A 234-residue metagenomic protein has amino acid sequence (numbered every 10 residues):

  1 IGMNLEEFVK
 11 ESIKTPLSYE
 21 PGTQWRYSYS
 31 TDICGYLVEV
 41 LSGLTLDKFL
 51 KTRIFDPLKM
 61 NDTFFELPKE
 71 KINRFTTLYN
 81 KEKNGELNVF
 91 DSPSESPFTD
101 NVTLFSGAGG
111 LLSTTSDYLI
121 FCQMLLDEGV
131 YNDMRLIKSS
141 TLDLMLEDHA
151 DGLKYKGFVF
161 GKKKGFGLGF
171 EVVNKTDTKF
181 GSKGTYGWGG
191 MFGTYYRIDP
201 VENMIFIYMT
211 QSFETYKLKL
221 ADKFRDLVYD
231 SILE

Functional and structural regions predicted by a protein language model:
I1-K183: Short, surface-exposed loop or secondary-structure junction motifs that flank catalytic or metal-binding residues
L37, R197-I198: Hydrophobic beta-strand positions
K81, I198-D199: Hydrophobic alpha-helical segments, especially N-terminal targeting/anchoring helices
F105, Q123-D127, P200-I205, Y229-E234: Terminal-appendage/accessory-domain detector
G187: Short, structured beta-strand/loop micro-motifs enriched in basic residues and often containing a Trp
M191-F192: Short, small/polar residue-rich loop motifs at catalytic or cofactor-binding pockets
Y196-R197, N203-S212: Short, well-ordered beta-strand elements
F213-E234: Generic C-terminus detector
